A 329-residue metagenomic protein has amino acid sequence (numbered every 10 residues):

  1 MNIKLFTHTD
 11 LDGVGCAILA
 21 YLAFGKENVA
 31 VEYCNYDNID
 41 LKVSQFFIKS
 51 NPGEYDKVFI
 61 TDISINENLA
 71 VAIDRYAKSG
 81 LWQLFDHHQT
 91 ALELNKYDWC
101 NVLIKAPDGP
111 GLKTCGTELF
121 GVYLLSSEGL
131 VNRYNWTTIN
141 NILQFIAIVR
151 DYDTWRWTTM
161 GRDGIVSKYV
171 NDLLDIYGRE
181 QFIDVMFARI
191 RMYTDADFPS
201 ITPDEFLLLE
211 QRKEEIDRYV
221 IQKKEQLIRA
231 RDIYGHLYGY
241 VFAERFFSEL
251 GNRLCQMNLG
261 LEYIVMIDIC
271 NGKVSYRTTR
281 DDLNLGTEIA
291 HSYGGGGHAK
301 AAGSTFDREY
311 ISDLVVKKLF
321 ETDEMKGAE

Functional and structural regions predicted by a protein language model:
M1-K168, E214-E329: Replace "Mg2+/Mn2+-dependent" with "divalent metal-dependent
L124-V131, R150-W157, L173-Q181, I190-D197: Short, well-ordered alpha-helical segments in soluble proteins
E180-E215: Long, charge-rich alpha-helical interaction segments
